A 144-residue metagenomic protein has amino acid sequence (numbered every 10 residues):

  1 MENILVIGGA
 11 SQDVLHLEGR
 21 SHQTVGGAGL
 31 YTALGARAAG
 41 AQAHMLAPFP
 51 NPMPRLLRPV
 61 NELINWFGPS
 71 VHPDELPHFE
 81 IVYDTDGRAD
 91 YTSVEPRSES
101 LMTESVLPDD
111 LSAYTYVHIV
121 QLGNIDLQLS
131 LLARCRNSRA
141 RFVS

Functional and structural regions predicted by a protein language model:
M1-L5: Extreme N-terminal starter segment of soluble prokaryotic enzymes
I7, S144: Generic enzyme active-site microenvironment
G8-A10, A28: Active-site metal-binding loops of divalent metal-dependent hydrolases
Q12-Q23, A41-V120, S130-R134, A140-F142: Conserved N-terminal subdomain of the carbohydrate kinase-like
S21-G35: Short catalytic helix/loop segments, enriched in acidic residues and glycine and frequently bearing histidine
I125-L127: Short glycine-rich, flexible loops that bind phosphorylated cofactors or substrates
